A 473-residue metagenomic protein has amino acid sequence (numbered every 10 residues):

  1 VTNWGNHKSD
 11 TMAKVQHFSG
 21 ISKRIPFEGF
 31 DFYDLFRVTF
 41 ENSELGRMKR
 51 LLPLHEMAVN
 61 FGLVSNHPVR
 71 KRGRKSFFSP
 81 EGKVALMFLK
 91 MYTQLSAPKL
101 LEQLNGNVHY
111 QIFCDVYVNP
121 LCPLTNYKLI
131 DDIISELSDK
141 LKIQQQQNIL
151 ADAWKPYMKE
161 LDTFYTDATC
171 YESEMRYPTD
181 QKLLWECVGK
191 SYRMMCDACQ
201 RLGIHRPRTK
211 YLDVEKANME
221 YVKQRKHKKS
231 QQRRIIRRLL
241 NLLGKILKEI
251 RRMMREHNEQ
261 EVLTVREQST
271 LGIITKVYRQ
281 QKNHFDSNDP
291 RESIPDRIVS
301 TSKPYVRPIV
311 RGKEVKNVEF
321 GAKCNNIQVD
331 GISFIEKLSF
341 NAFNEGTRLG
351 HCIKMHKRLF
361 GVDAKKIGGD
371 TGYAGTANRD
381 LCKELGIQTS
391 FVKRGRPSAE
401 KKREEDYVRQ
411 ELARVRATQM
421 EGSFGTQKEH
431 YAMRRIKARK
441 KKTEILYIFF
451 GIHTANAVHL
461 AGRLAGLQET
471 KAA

Functional and structural regions predicted by a protein language model:
V1-A58, G462, G466-L467, K471-A473: Charged, often Cys/His-bearing segments associated with DNA-binding zinc-finger transcription factors
N42-A85, Y92, K402: Basic, short loop/linker segments at the boundary and entry of helix-turn-helix/winged-helix-like folds
R74-F78, M91, V108, G368-T376 (+1 more regions): Acidic, metal-coordinating catalytic cores used for nucleic-acid/nucleotide bond scission and strand-transfer chemistry
L86, L100, N126-D131, D162-E172 (+7 more regions): Short, conserved catalytic/metal-binding motifs centered on acidic residues
Y117-K303: Active-site- or DNA-interface-adjacent structural scaffold in DNA-acting proteins
L271-G272, F285, V408-A473: Basic, amphipathic alpha-helical segments enriched in Lys/Arg and hydrophobic/aromatic residues
D286, P290-Q328: Active-site cores of enzymes that catalyze phosphoryl transfer or operate on phosphate-rich substrates
K313-L359: Electropositive, glycine- and tryptophan-enriched low-complexity nucleic-acid-binding patches
